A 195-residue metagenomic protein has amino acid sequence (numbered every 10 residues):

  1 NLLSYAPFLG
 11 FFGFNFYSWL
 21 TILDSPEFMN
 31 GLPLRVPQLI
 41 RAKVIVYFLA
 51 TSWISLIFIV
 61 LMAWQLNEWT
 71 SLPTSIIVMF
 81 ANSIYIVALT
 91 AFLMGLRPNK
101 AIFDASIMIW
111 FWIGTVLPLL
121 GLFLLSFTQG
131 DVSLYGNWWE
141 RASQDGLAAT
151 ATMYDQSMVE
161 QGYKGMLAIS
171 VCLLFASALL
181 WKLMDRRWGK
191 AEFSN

Functional and structural regions predicted by a protein language model:
N1-P26, V36-N195: Hydrophobic alpha-helical transmembrane segments of membrane proteins
